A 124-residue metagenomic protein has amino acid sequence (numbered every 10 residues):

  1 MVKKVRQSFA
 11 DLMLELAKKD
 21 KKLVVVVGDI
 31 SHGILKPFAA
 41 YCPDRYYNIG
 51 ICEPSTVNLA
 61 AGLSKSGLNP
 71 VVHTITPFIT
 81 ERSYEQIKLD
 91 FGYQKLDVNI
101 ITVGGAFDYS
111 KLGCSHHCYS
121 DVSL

Functional and structural regions predicted by a protein language model:
M1-L124: Thiamine diphosphate
